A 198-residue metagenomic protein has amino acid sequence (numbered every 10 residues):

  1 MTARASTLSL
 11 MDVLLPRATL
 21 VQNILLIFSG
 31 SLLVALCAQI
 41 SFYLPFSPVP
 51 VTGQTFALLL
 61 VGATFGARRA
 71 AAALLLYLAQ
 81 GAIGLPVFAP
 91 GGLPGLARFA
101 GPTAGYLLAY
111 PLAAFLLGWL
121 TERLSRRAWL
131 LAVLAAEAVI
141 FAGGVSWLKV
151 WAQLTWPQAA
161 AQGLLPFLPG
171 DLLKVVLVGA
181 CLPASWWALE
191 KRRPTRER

Functional and structural regions predicted by a protein language model:
T2-A73: Hydrophobic transmembrane alpha-helices
T2-L15, Q22, L36, P94-A142 (+1 more regions): Short helix-perturbing small/polar motifs within transmembrane alpha-helices
T2-L8, A82-P90, A152-Q158: Peri-membrane helix termini and adjoining interfacial loops of integral membrane proteins
L14-A18, Q22, F46, A89 (+7 more regions): Juxtamembrane/transmembrane-helix boundary motifs in multi-pass membrane proteins
L26-C37, L58, G62, A73-G81 (+11 more regions): Alpha-helical transmembrane segments in multi-pass membrane proteins
S41-L116: Alpha-helical membrane segments and adjacent membrane-interface helices in multi-pass membrane proteins
T64-R68, L116-L124, A184-E190: Structural signal for the C-terminal ends of transmembrane alpha-helices and the immediately following loop
L124-E197: Membrane-embedded alpha-helical hairpins and interfacial helices in multi-pass inner-membrane proteins
